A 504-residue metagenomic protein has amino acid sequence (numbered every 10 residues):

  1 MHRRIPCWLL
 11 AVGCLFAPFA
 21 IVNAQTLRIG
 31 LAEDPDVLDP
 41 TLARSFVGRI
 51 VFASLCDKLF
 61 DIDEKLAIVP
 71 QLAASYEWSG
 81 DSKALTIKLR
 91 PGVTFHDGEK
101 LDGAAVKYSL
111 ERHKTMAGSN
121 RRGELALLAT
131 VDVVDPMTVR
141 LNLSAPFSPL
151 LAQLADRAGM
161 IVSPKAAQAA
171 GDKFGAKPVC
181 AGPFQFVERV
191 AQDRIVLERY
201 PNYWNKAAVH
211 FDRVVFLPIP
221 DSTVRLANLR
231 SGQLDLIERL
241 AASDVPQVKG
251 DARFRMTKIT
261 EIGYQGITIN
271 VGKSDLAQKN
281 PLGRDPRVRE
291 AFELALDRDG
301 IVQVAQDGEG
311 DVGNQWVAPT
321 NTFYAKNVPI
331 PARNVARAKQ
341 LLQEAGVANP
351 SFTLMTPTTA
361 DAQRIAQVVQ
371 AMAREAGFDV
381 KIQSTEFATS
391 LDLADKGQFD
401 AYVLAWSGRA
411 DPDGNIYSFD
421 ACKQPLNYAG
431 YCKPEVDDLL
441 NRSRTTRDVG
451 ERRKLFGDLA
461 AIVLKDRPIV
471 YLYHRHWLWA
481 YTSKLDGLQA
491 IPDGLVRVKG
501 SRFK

Functional and structural regions predicted by a protein language model:
R4, E77, K88, R122-A166: Surface-exposed binding/hinge segments that line and control ligand-binding clefts or catalytic entry sites
R28, D102-S109, P136-R140, G182-P183 (+5 more regions): Alpha-helical secondary-structure segments
G30-G80, E111, A176-C180: N-terminal lobe/hinge region of extracytoplasmic solute-binding protein
A155-V209, R213, V335-A336, Q340: Gly/Pro-rich hinge or "lid" segments in bacterial periplasmic/extracellular proteins
R199-Y200, T257, L282-A371, E375 (+2 more regions): Append "and occasionally in soluble cytosolic enzymes with long acidic Gly/Pro-rich linkers
N202-Q247, P286, Q370-A371, D379-K381: Ligand-site clamp/hinge motif
R287-E290, V302, D379-S390, Y417-S483: Extracytoplasmic/peripheral linker and loop segments enriched in polar/acidic and small residues with frequent Thr/Pro
W479-K504: Long beta-strand-rich cores associated with HINT superfamily self-processing modules
